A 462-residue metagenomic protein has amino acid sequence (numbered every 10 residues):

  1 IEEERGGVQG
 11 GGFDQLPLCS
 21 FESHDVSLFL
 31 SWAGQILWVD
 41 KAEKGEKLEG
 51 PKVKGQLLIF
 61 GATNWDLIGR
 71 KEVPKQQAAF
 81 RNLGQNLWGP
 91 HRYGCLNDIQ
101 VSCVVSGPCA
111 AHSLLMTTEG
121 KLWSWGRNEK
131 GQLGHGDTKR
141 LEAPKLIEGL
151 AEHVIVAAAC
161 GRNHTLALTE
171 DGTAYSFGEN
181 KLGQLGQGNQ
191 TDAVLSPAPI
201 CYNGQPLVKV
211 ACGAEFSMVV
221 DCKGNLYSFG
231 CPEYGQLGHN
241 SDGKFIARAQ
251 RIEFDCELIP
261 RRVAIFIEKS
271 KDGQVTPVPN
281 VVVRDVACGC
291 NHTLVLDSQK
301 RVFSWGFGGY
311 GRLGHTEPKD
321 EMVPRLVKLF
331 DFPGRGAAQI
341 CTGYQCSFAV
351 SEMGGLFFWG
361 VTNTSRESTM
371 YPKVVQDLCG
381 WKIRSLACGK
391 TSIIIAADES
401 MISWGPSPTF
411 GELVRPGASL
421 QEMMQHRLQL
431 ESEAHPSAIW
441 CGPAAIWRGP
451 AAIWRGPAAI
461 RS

Functional and structural regions predicted by a protein language model:
I1-S462: Eukaryote-biased RCC1-like beta-propeller repeat architecture
